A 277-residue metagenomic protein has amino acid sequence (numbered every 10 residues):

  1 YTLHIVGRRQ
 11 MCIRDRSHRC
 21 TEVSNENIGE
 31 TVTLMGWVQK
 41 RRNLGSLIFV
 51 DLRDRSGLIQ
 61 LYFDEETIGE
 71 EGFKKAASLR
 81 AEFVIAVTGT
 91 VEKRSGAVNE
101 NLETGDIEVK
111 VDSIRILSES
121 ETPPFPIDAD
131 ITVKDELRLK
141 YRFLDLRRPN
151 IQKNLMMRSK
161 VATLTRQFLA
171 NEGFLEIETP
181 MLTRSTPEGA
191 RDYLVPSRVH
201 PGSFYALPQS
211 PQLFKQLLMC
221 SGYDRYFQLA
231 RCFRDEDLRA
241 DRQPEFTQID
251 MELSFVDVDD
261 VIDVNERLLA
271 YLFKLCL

Functional and structural regions predicted by a protein language model:
Y1, N154-L155, V256-D260: A generic structural signal for short coil/turn motifs at secondary-structure boundaries
Y1-I13: Single conserved hydrophobic/aromatic residue that forms the stacking wall/gate of nucleotide- or nucleobase-binding
S17-S254: Class II aminoacyl-tRNA synthetase-like tRNA-binding/catalytic domains
R242-L277: A conserved active-site cap/scaffold subdomain adjacent to cofactor or substrate pockets
